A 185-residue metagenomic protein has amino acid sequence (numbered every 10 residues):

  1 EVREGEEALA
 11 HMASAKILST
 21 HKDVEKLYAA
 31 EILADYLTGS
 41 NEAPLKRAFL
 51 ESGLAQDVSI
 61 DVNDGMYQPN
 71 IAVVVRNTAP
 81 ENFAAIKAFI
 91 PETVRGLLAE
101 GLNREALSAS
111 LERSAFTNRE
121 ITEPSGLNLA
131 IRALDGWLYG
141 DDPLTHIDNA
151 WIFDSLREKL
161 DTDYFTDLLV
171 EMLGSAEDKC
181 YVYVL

Functional and structural regions predicted by a protein language model:
E1, D57-D61, T166-D167: Glycine-rich, charged/polar anion/phosphate-binding loops that engage phosphate groups from diverse ligands
A8-S19, K46-R157, E177-L185: M16 family metallopeptidases and their MPP-like homologs
K22: Short acidic/glycine-rich loop or secondary-structure boundary segments that cap or lie
E25-L37: Active/ligand-binding-proximal structured segments within catalytic/core domains that scaffold catalytic residues
L37-A43: A short, contiguous, amphipathic alpha-helix enriched in charged residues
D161-L185: Extended, domain-scale alpha-helical bundle/helix-rich regions
